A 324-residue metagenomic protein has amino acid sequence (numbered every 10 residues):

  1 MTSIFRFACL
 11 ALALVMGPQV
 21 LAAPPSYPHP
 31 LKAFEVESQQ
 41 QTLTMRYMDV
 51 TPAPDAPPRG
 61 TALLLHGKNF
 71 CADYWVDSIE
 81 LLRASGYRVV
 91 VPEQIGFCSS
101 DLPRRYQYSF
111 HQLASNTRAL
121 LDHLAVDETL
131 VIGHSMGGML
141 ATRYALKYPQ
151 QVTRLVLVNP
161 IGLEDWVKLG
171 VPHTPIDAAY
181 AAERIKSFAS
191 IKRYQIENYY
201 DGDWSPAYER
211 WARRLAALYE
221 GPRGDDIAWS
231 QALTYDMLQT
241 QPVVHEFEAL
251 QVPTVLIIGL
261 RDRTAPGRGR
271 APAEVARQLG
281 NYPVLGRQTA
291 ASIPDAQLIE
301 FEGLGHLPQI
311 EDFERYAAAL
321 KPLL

Functional and structural regions predicted by a protein language model:
M1-A8: Bacterial N-terminal signal peptides that target proteins for export
I4, A13-V36, M48: An N-terminal hydrophobic leader/cap segment in hydrolases
E37-Q41, M48-P54, Q94-I132, M136 (+1 more regions): Active-site loop/oxyanion-hole signature of alpha/beta-hydrolase fold enzymes
L43-R46, V50-S99: Conserved HGGG/HGGXW glycine-rich cap/lid loop of the alpha/beta-hydrolase fold
T142, L146, L155-K186: Flexible "cap/lid" loop of the alpha/beta hydrolase fold
S187-E246: Conserved alpha/beta-hydrolase catalytic His-Asp/Glu region
E220-A291: Conserved serine/cysteine hydrolase catalytic core
P283-L324: Catalytic active-site module of serine/aspartate enzymes centered on a nucleophile-bearing elbow/loop
